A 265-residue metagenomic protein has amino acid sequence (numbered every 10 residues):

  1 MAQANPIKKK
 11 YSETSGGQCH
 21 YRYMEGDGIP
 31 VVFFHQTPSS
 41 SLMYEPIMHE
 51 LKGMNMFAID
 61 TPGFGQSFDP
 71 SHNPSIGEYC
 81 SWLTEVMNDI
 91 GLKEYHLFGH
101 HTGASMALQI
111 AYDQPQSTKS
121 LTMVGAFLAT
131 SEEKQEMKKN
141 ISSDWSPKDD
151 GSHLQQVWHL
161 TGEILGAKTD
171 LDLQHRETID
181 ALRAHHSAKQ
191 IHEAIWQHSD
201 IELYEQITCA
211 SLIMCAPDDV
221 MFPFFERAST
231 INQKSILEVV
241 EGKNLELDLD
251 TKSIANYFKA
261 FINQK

Functional and structural regions predicted by a protein language model:
M1-V31, G53-M54, L92-K93, K252 (+1 more regions): Alpha/beta-hydrolase fold catalytic core
G17-F68: Conserved HGGG/HGGXW glycine-rich cap/lid loop of the alpha/beta-hydrolase fold
F33-Q36, H101, A216: Glycine-rich His-Gly loop
E45-P46, F57-F98: Active-site loop/oxyanion-hole signature of alpha/beta-hydrolase fold enzymes
G99-A107: Gly/Ala-rich beta-loop-alpha elbow adjacent to hydrolase catalytic centers
L108-D113, T118-D150: Flexible "cap/lid" loop of the alpha/beta hydrolase fold
E132-E133, K148-Y204: Conserved alpha/beta-hydrolase catalytic His-Asp/Glu region
S211-D250: Conserved loop-alpha-helix segment in the C-terminal half of the alpha/beta-hydrolase fold that carries the catalytic
